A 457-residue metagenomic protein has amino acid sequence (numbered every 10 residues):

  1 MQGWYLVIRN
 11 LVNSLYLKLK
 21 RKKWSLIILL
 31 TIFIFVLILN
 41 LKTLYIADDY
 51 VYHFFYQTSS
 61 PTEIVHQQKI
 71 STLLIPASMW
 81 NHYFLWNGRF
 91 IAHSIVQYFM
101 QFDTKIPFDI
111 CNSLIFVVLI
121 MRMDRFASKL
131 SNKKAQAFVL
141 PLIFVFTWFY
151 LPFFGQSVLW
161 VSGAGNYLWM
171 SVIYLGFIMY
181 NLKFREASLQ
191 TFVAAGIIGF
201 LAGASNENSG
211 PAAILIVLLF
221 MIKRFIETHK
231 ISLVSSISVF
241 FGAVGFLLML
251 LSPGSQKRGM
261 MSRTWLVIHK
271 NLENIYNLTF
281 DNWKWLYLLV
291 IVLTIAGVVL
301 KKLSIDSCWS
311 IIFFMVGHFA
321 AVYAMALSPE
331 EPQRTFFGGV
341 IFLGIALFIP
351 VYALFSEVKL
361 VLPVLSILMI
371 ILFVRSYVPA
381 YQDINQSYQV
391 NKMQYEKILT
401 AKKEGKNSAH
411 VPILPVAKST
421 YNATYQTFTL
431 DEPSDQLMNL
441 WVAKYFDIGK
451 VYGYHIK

Functional and structural regions predicted by a protein language model:
W4, R9-W86, V96, M100-L119 (+3 more regions): Intrinsically disordered, polar/acidic, low-complexity terminal segments
K22-V36, F138-V145, I197, S238-G245 (+1 more regions): Alpha-helical transmembrane segments
N40-D103, V161, G199-S304, I311 (+1 more regions): Transmembrane catalytic cores of multi-pass membrane glycosyltransferases and polysaccharide-assembly enzymes
F116-A127, I173-R185, I214-I222, I291-A296 (+2 more regions): Transmembrane alpha-helical segments
A137-L182, N282-L288, A320-L347: Membrane-interface micro-motifs in multi-pass membrane enzymes
V139-W148, V234-A243, S304-L327, I367-L368: Transmembrane alpha-helix segments characteristic of polytopic inner-membrane glycan-assembly/cell-envelope
K183-F200, S236, L360: Short hydrophobic alpha-helices at membrane interfaces in multi-pass membrane enzymes
V299-K302, P332, F337-L365: Cytosolic-side transmembrane helix boundary signature
